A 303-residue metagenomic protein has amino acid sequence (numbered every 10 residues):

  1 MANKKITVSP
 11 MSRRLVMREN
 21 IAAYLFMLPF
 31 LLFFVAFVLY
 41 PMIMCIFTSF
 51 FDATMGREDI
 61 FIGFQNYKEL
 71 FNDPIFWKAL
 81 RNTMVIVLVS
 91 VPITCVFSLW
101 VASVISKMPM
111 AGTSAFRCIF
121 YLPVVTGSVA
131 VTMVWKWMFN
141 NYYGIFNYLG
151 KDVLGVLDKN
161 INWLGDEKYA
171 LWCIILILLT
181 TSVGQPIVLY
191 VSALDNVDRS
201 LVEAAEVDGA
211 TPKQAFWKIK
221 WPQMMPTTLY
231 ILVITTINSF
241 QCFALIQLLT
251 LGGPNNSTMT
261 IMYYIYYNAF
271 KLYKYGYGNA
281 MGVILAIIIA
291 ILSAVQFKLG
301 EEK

Functional and structural regions predicted by a protein language model:
M1-V8: Short, intrinsically disordered terminal tails adjacent to the first/last structured region
V8-S9, V16-K303: A structural signal for multi-pass alpha-helical bundles of membrane permease subunits that mediate small-molecule
